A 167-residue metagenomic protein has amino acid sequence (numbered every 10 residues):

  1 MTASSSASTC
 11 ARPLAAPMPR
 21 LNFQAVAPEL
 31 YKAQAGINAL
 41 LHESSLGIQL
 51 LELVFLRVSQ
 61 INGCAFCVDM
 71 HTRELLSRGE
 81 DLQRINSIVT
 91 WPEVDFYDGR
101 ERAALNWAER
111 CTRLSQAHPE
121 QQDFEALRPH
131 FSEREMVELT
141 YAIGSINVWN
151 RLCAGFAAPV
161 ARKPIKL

Functional and structural regions predicted by a protein language model:
M1-L167: Hydrophobic alpha-helical segments
